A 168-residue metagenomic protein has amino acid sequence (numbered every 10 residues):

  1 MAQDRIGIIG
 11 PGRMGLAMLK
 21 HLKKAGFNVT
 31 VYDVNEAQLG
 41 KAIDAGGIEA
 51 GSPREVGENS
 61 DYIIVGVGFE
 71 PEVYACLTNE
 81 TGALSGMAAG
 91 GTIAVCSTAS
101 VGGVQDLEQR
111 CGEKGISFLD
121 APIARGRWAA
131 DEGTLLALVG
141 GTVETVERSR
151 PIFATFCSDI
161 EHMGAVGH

Functional and structural regions predicted by a protein language model:
M1-E58, Y62-V65, G91: NAD(P)+-binding Rossmann beta1-loop-alpha1 motif at the extreme N-terminus of oxidoreductases
Q3, F27, N59, I63 (+4 more regions): Short coil/turn connectors at secondary-structure junctions
P11, T98-H168: Rossmann-fold dinucleotide-binding core
L19-H21, I43, A75-T78, Q105-Q109 (+1 more regions): Short amphipathic alpha-helical segments
L39, V73-Y74, W128-E132: A short acidic, helix-capping loop that chelates divalent metal ions and anchors anionic groups
P53-S117: Rossmann-fold NAD(P) dinucleotide-binding segment
